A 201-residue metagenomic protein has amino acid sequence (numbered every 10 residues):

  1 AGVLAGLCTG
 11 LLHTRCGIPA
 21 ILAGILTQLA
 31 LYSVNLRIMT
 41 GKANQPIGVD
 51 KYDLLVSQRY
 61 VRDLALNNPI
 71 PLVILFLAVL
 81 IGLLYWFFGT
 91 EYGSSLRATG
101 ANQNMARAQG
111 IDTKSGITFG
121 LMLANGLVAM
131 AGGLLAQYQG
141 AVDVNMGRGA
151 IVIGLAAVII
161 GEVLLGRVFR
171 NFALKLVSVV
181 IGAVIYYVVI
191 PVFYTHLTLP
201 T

Functional and structural regions predicted by a protein language model:
A1, A5, N67-G147, I151: Helix-loop-helix "hairpin" substructures at the membrane interface of multi-pass membrane proteins
A1-A5, G10-G17, A157-F172, F193: Single transmembrane alpha-helix segments in multi-pass membrane proteins
A1-L29, V34, L77, I181-G182 (+1 more regions): Alpha-helical transmembrane segments within multi-pass membrane transporters and channels
L4-L7, A129-L134, N145-L165, L176-V184: Hydrophobic alpha-helical segments embedded in the membrane of multi-pass proteins
L11-R15, I38, W86, Q137 (+1 more regions): Membrane-interface helix caps of multi-pass small-molecule transporters
A20, G24, Q28-G89, V144 (+1 more regions): Transmembrane helix-bundle core of multi-pass membrane transporters and related energy-transducing complexes
V188-Y194: Hydrophobic alpha-helical transmembrane segments in multi-pass integral membrane proteins
T195-T201: Conserved small/polar residues in nucleotide/adenosyl-binding loops
